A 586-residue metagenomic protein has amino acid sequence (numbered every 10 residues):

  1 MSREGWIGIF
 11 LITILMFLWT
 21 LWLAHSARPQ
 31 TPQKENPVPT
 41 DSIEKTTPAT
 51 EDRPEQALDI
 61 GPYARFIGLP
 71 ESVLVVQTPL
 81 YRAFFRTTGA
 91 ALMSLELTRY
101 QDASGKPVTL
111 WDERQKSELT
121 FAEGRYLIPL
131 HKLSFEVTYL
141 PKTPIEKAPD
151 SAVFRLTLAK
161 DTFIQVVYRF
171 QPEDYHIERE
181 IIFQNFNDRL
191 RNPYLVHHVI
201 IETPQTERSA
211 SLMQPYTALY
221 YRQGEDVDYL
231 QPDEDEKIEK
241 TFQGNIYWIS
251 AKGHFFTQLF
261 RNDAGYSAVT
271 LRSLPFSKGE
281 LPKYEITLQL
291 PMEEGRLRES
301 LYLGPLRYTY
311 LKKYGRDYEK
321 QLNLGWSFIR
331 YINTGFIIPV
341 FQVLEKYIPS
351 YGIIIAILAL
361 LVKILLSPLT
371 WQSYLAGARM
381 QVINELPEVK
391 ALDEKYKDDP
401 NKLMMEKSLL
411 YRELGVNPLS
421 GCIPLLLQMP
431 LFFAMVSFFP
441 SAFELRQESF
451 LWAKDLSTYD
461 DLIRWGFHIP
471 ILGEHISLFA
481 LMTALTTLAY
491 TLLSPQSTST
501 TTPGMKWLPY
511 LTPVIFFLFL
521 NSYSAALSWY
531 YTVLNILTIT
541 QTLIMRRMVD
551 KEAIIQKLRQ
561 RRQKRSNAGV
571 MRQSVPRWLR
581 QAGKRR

Functional and structural regions predicted by a protein language model:
M1, D41, T143-E146: Aromatic/His-enriched, Gly/Pro-containing loop or helix-boundary segments that lie immediately adjacent to catalytic
M1-P39, F85, I181, I200-M213 (+2 more regions): Helix-loop-helix
I12, H25-S104, L110, R114 (+2 more regions): Juxtamembrane extramembrane loops of integral membrane proteins
T46-R53, L58-G61, T143-P149, K160 (+5 more regions): Generic detector of short, locally flexible boundary/turn motifs and exposed helical patches
A57-I60, F66-L69, M93, S151-V153 (+9 more regions): Short secondary-structure boundary micro-motifs
F66, V73, K237, T241 (+6 more regions): Hydrophobic alpha-helical segments with strong N-terminal bias
V73-Q321: Soluble non-transmembrane domains of integral membrane proteins
